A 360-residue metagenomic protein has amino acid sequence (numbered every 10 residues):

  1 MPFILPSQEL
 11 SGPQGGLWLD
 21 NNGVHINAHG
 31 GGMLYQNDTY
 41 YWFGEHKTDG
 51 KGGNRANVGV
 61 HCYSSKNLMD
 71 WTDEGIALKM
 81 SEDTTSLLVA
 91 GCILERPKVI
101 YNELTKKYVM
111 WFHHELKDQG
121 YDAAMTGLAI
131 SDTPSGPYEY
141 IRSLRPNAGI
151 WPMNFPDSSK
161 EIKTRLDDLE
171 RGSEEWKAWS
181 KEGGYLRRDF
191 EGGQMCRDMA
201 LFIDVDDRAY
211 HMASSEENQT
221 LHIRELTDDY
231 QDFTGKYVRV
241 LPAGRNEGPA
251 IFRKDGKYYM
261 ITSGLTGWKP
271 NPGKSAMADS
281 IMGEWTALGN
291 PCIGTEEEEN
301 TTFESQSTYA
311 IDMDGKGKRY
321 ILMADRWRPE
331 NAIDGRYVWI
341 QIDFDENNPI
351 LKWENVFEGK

Functional and structural regions predicted by a protein language model:
F3-K360: Carbohydrate-active catalytic/glycan-binding domains of CAZyme proteins, especially the secreted or lumenal ectodomains
